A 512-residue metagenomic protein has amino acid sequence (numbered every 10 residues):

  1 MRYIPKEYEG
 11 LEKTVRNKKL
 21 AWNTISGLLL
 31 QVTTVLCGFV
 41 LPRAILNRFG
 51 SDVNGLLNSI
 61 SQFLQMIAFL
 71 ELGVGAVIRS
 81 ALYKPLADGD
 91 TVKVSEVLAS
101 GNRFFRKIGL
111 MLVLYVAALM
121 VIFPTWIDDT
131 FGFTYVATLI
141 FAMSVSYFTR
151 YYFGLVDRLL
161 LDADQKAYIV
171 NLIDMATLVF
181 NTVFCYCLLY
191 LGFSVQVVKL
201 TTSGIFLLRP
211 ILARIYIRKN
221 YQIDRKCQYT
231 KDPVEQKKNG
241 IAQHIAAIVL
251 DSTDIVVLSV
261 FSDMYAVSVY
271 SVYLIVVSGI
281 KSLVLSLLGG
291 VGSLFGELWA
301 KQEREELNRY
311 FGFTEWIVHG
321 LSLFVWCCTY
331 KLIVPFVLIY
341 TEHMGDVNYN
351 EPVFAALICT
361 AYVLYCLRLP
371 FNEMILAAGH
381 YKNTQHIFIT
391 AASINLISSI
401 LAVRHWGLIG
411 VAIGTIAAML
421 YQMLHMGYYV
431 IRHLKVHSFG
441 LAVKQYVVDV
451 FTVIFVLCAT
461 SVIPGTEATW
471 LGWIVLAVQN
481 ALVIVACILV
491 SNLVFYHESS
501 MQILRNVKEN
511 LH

Functional and structural regions predicted by a protein language model:
M1-E12, T460-H512: Membrane-proximal transmembrane or re-entrant/amphipathic helices at the cytosolic face
M1-G38, V92-R103, V136, A213 (+2 more regions): N-terminal membrane topogenesis motif
M1-L20, V195-K199, I211-S252, V256 (+3 more regions): Interhelical loop/hinge segments that connect adjacent transmembrane helices in multipass membrane
R2-P5, R16-K84, V113-V116, A142 (+4 more regions): Signature of the first transmembrane helix
E12-T14, I122-M143, K331-Y362: Interfacial segments at transmembrane-helix termini and the short loops linking adjacent helices
W22-P42, V198-A213, I217, C227-E297 (+5 more regions): Transmembrane helical elements of multi-pass membrane transporters/channels
L72-D88, D162, V277-E315, N372-A377: Helix-loop junctions and terminal segments of transmembrane helices in multi-pass membrane transport/translocation
Y147-L172, Q196, I217, Y221 (+1 more regions): Membrane-interface junctions at transmembrane-helix termini in multi-pass inner-membrane proteins
